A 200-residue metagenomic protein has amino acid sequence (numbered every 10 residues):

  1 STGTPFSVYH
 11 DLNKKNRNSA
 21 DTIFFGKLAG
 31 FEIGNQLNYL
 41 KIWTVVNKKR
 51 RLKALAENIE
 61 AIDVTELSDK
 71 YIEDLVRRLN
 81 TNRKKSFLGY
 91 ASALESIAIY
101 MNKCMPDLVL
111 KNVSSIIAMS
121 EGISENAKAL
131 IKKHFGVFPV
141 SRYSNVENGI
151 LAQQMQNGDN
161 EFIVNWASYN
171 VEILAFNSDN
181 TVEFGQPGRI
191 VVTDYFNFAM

Functional and structural regions predicted by a protein language model:
S1-T2, V171: Hydrophobic alpha-helical segments that mediate membrane insertion or helix-helix packing
T2-R17, L28: Conserved AMP-binding A3 loop
G3, G30-G34, R83: Short, solvent-exposed loop/edge-beta patches enriched in aromatic
P5, V45-N47, N197-M200: Short, acidic Gly/Pro/Ser/Thr-rich loop/turn segments
Y9, L40-K41, L88: Short beta-strand->loop
N13, N35, G188: Nucleotide donor/acceptor-binding cores
R17-A54, I59-E66: Conserved AMP-binding loop of ANL adenylate-forming enzymes
A54-M200: Active-site glycine/GP-rich loop and adjacent strand/helix microenvironment that borders small-molecule binding pockets
